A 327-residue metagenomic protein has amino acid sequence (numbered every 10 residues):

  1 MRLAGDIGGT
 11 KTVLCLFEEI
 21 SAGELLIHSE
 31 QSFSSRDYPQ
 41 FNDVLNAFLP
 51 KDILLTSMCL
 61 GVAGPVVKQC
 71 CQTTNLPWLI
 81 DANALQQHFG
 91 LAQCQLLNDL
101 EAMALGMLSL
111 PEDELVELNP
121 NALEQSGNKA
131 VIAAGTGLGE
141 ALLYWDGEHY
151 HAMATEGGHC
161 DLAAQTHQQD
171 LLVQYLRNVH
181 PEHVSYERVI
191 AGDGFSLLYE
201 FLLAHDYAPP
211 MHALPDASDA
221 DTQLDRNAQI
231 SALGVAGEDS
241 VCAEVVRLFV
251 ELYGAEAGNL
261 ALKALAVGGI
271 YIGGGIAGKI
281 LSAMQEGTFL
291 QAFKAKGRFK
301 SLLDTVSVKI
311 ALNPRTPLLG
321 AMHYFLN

Functional and structural regions predicted by a protein language model:
M1-K51, V173-N327: ATP-binding/phosphotransfer module of carbohydrate and carboxylate kinases, centering on a glycine-rich
R2-D6, S57-C59, Q95, K129-A133 (+1 more regions): Short glycine-aspartate micro-motif
T12, P65-V67, G137-A141, L197 (+1 more regions): Short, acidic Gly/Pro/Ser/Thr-rich loop/turn segments
E18-A22, Q69, Y144-H149, Q285: Short acidic-glycine loop/turn motifs at beta-strand connectors
S35, N75-L76, Q95-A102, N121-E124 (+2 more regions): Active-site nucleophile and cofactor-binding loops and adjacent substrate-binding regions of central metabolic enzymes
P50-L96, E101-E114, V131, K279-S282: Short beta-strand-loop/turn "lid" adjacent to the catalytic site in phosphate-handling enzymes
P111-P120, F325-N327: Short, electropositive alpha-helical surface patch
P120-E187, T288-K294, R298-L303: Glycine-rich phosphate-binding loop of actin/hexokinase-like ATP-binding domains
